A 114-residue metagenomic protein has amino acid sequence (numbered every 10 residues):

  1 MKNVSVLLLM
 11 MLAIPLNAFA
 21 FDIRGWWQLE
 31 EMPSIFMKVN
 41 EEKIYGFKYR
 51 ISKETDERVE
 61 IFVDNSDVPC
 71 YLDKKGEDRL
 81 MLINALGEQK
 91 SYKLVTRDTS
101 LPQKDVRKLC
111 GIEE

Functional and structural regions predicted by a protein language model:
M1-S5: Positively charged n-region of N-terminal signal peptides that target proteins for export
L7-L12: Gram-negative bacterial Sec-dependent N-terminal signal peptides
A13-N17: N-terminal signal peptide c-region/cleavage motif recognized by signal peptidases
F21-I35, K108-E113: Tryptophan-anchored aromatic micro-motifs
D22, K38-E42, K48-R50, D78 (+2 more regions): A composition-driven signal for long, intrinsically disordered, charge-rich low-complexity tracts
L29-P69, D73, N84-L86: N-terminal glycine/threonine-rich, aromatic-flanked beta-hairpin/loop signature
E60-E114: Beta-sheet ligand-binding and adhesion/scaffold domains
